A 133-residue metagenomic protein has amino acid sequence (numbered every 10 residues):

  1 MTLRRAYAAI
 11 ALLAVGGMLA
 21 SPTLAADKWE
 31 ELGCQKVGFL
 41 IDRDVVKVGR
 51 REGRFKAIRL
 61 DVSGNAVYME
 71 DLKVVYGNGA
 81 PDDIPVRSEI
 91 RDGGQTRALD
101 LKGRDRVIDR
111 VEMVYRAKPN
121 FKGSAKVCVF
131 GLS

Functional and structural regions predicted by a protein language model:
M1-I10: Bacterial N-terminal signal peptides that target proteins for export
A9-G17: Bacterial N-terminal signal peptides
L19-A26: Sec/Tat signal peptide C-region and signal peptidase I cleavage site
G33-Q35, D83-R91: Solvent-exposed serine/threonine-rich low-complexity stretches and specific carbohydrate-binding patches
V37-M69: Short, surface-exposed binding/anchoring microloops in extracellular/periplasmic proteins
D44-G49, Q95-K102: Exposed aromatic-hydrophobic patches
G53-L60, G103-N120: Noncatalytic modules at the cell exterior or secretory-pathway interfaces, chiefly beta-strand-rich lectin/adhesion
G64-V86, K122-L132: Short, surface-exposed beta-strand/strand-loop-strand elements in extracellular ectodomains
